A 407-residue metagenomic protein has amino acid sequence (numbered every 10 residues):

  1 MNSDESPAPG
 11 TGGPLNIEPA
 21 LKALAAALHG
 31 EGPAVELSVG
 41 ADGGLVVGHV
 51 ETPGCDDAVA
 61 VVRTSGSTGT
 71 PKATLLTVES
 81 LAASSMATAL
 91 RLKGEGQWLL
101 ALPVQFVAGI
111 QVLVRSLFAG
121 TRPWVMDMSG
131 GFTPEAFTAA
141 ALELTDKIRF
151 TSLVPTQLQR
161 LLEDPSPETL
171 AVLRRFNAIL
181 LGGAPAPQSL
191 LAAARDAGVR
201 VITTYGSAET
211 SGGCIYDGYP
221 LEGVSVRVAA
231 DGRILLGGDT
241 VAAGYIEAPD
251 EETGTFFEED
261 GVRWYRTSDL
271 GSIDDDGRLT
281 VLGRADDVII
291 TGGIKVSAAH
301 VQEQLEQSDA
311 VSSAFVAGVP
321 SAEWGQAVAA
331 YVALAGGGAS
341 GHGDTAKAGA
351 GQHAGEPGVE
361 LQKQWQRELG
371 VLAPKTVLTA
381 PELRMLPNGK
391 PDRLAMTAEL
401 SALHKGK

Functional and structural regions predicted by a protein language model:
P14-L28, T88-A89, V107-A119: Hydrophobic alpha-helical segments in the ANL/AMP-binding
V46-R63, E95-Q97: Conserved pre-ATP/AMP-binding loop-to-beta segment of ANL
D57-M86, K93: Conserved AMP-binding A3 loop
V78-S84, Q97-R160, I202: AMP-binding/adenylate-forming
E163-D217, R227: Gly/Ser/Thr-rich phosphate-binding loop
P220, A230-F257, I294-V296: Conserved ATP/PPi-binding loop(s) of AMP-dependent carboxylate-activating enzymes
G238, R263, L270-L372: AMP-binding/adenylate-forming catalytic core of the ANL superfamily
L369-P391: AMP-binding/adenylate-forming catalytic domain of the ANL superfamily
